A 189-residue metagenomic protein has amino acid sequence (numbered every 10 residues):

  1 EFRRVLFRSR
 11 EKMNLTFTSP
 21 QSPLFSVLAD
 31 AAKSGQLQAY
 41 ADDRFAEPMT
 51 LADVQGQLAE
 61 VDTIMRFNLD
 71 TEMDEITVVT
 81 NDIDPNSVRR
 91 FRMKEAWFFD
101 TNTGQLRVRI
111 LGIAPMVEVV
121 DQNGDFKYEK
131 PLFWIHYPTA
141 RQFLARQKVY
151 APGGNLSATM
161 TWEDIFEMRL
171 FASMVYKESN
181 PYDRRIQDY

Functional and structural regions predicted by a protein language model:
E1-L6: Short, small-residue-biased leader/transition segments that mark boundaries at the very start of proteins
R8-T16, R184-Y189: Charged, low-complexity surface segments at secondary-structure and domain boundaries
R10, N14-P85: Long acidic/polar interaction regions in large eukaryotic complex-forming proteins
A59-Y189: Mature extracytoplasmic/lumenal regions of exported proteins
